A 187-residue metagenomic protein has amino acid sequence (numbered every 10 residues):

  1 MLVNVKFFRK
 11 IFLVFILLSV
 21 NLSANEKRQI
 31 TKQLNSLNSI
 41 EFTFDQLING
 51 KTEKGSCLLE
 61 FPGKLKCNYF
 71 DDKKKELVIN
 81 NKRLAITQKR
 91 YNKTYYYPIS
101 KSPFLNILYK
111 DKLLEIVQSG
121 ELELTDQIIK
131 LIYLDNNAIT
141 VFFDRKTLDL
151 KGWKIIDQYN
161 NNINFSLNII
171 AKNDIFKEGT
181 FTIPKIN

Functional and structural regions predicted by a protein language model:
K6-V14: Sec-dependent signal peptide recognition, specifically the positively charged N-region followed immediately by
F15-A24: Hydrophobic h-region of N-terminal signal peptides that target proteins for export in Gram-negative bacteria
A24-K32: Cleaved targeting-peptide boundary
K32-T52: A short, Trp-centered hydrophobic/proline-enriched beta-strand micro-motif
F42-F44, L65-Y69, L84-T87, L131 (+1 more regions): Short hydrophobic/aromatic-rich beta-strand segments that constitute the beta-sheet cores of beta-sandwich/beta-barrel
I48-G50, R90-N92, Y159: Solvent-exposed strand-loop boundary residues in beta-sheet-rich modules
C57-N106, I163: An acidic-aromatic
E115-N187: Gly/Pro-enriched, hydrophobic low-complexity segments that function as extracytoplasmic propeptides/linkers
